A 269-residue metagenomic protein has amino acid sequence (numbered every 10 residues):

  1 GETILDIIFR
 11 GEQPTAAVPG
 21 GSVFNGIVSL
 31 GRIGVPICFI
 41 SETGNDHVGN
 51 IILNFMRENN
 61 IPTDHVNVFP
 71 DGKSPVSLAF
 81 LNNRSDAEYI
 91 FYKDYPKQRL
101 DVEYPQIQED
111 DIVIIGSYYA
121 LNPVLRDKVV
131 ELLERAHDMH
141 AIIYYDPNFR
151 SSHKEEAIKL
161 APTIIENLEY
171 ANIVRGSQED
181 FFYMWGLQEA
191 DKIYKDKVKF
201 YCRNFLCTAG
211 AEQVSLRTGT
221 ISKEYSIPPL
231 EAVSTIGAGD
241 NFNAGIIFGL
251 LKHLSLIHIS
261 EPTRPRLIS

Functional and structural regions predicted by a protein language model:
G1-R10: Positively charged, low-complexity intrinsically disordered leader regions
T3, S22, Y118, P147 (+1 more regions): Active-site metal-binding loops of divalent metal-dependent hydrolases
I7, P36-S117: Conserved N-terminal subdomain of the carbohydrate kinase-like
P14-S29: Short catalytic helix/loop segments, enriched in acidic residues and glycine and frequently bearing histidine
N25-P36, L81, G249-L251: Alpha-helix C-terminal capping segments
Q106, E166-N167, V198: Structural alpha-helical scaffold elements that stabilize or flank donor/cofactor-binding regions in carbohydrate
L121-K192, Q213: Conserved beta-alpha-beta core of the PfkB/ribokinase-like small-molecule kinase fold
E134, Q188-S260, R264: Conserved phosphate-binding/catalytic region of the ribokinase-like
